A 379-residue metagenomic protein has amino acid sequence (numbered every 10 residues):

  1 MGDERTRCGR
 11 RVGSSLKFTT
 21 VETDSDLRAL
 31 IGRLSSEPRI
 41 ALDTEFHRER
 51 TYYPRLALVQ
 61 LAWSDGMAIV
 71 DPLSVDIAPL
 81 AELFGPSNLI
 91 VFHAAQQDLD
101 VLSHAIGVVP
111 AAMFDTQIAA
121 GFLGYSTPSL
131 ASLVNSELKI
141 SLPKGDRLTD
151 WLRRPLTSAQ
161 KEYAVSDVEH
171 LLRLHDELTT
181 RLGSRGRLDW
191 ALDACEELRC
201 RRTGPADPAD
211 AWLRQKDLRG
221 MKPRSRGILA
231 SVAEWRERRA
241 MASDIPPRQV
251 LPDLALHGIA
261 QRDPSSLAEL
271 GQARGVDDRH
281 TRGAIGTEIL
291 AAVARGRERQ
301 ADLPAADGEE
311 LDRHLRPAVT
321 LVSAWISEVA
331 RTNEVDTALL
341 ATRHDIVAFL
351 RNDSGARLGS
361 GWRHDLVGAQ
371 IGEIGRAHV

Functional and structural regions predicted by a protein language model:
D3-E4, V12: Acidic, Ala/Val/Gly-enriched low-complexity intrinsically disordered segments
R11-I40, T44: N-terminal accessory regions of nucleic-acid-interacting proteins
F18-T20, L58-Q60, S64-L172, T179 (+1 more regions): Active-site-proximal helix-loop-helix substrate-binding element of RNase H-like nuclease domains
R48-T51: A structured, charge-rich N-terminal accessory region that forms the first stable segment of a protein and links
Y53-R55: A short, glycine/Asx- and small/polar-enriched loop/turn that sits immediately N-terminal to a beta-strand
S158, V168, L178-R376: Accessory DNA-binding and partner-docking regions appended to nucleic-acid-acting proteins, especially the terminal
